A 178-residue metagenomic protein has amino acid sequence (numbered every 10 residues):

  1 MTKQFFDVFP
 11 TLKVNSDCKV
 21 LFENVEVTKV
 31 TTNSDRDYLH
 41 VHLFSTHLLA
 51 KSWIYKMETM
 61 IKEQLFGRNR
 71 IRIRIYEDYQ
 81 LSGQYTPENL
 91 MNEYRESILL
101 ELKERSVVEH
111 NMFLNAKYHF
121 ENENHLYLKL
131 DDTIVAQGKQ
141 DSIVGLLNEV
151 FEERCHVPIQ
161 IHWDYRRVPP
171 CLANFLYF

Functional and structural regions predicted by a protein language model:
M1-F178: Intrinsically disordered, low-complexity basic tails and flexible linkers associated with large NTP-driven
